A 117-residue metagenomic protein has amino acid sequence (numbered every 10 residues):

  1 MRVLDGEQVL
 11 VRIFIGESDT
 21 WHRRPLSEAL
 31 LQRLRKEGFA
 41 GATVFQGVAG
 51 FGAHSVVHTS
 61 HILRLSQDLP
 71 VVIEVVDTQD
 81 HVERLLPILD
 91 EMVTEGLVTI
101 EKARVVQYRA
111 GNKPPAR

Functional and structural regions predicted by a protein language model:
M1-R117: Positively charged, small/polar-rich N-terminal and surface patches that mediate targeting and assembly and bind
